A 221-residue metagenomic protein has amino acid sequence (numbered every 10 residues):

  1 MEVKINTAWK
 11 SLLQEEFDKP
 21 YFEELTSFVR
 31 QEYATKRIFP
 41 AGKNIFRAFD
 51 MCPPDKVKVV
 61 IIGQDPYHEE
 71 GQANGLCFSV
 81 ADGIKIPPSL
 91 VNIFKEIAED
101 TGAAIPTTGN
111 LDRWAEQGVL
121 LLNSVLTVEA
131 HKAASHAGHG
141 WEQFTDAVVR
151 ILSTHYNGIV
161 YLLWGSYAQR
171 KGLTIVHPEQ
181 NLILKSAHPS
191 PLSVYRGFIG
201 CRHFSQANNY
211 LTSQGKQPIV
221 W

Functional and structural regions predicted by a protein language model:
M1-L13: Generic N-terminal amphipathic, Lys/Arg-enriched alpha-helix
E15-L163, Y167-R170, I175, L182-K185 (+4 more regions): A polyanion-binding, active-site-adjacent surface
